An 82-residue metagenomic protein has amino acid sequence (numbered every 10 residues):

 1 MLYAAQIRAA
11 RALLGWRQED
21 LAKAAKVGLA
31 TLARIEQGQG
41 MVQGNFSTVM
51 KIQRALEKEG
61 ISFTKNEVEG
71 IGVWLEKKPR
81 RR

Functional and structural regions predicted by a protein language model:
M1-L2: A detector for short, charged/polar N-terminal pre-domain segments
I7-D20, R81: Short basic helix-loop element that most often maps to the first helix and adjoining turn of HTH DNA-binding modules
A10, A24, I35: Residues in the recognition helix of alpha-helical DNA-binding motifs
A24, N45, E69: Residue-level "edge-of-site" marker
V27-G44: Recognition helix of helix-turn-helix/homeodomain-like DNA-binding domains that insert into the DNA major groove
F46-F63: DNA major-groove recognition helix of helix-turn-helix/homeodomain DNA-binding modules
I61-R82: Helix-turn-helix/homeodomain-like alpha-helical modules used for DNA recognition and transcription-factor dimerization
